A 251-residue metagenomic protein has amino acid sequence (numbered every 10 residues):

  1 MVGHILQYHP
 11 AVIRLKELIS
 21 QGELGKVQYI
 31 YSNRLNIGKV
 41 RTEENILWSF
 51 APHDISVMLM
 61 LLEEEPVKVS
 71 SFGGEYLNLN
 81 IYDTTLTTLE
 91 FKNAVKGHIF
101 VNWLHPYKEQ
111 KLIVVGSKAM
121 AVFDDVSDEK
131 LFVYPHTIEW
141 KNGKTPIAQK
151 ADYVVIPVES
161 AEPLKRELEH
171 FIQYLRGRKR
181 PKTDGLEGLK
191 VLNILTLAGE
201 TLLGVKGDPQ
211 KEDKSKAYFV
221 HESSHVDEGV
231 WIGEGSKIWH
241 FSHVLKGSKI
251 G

Functional and structural regions predicted by a protein language model:
M1-K39: A contiguous active-site-proximal alpha/beta segment in oxidoreductase catalytic domains
G3-P10, L35-K68, Y82-D83, E167 (+1 more regions): Mid-domain beta-loop-alpha active-site segment that forms a flexible, acidic cofactor/metal-binding surface
Q7, P106, K190, L245: Glycine-/small-residue-rich active-site loops that bind phosphorylated ligands and cofactors
E23-L24, G247-G251: Short, intrinsically disordered, charge-balanced linker/junction segments flanking boundaries in proteins
E43-W48, V154-E162: A short glycine-threonine-serine/GTX helix/turn-capping micro-motif
P52-P135, V158-A161, K165-K179, T196-A198: Contiguous beta-strand/loop segments that form the cofactor/metal-binding neighborhood of enzyme cores
K92, H170-S215: C-terminal helix-rich "cap/oligomerization" subdomain common to oxidoreductases
A217-V220, S224, V230, G235-S242 (+1 more regions): A structural motif detector for beta-strand N-caps
